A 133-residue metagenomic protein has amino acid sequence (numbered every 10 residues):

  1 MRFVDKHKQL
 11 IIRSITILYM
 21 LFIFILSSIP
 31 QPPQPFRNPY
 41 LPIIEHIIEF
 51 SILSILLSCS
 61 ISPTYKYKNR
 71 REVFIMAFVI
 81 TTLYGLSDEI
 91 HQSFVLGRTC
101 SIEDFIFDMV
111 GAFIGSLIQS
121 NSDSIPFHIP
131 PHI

Functional and structural regions predicted by a protein language model:
M1-L96, I102-F105, M109-I133: Bulky hydrophobic segments
